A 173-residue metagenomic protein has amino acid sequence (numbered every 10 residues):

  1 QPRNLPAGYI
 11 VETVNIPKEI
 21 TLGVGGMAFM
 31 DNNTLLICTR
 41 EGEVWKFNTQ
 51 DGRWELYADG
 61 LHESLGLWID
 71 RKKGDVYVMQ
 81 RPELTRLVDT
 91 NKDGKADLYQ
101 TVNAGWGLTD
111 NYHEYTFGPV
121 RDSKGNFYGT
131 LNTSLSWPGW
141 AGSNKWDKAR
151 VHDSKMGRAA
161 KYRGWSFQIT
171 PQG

Functional and structural regions predicted by a protein language model:
Q1-G173: Beta-propeller domains with acidic blade repeats across secreted/periplasmic ectodomains and cytosolic WD/CNH propellers
